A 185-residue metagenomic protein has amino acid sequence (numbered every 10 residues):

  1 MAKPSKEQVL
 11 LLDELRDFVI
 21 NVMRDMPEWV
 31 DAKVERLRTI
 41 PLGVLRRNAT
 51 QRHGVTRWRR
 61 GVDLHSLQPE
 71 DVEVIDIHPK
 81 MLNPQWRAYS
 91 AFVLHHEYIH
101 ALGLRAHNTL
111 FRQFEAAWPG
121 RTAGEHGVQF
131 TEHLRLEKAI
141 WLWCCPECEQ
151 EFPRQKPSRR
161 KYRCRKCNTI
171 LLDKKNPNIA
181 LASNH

Functional and structural regions predicted by a protein language model:
A2-A88, R105-H185: Metalloprotease/metallohydrolase-associated module, dominated by Zn2+-dependent proteases
F92-L104: Active-site recognition of the HExxH zinc-binding catalytic motif
